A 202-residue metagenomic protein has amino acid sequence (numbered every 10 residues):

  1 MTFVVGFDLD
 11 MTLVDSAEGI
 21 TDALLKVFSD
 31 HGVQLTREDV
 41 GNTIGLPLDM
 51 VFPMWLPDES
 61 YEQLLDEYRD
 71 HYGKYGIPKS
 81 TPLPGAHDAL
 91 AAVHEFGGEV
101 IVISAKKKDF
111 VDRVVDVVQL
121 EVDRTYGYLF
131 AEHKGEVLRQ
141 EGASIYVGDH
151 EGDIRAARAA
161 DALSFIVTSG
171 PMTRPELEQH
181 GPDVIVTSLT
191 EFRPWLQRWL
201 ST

Functional and structural regions predicted by a protein language model:
M1-F7, T190, Q197, S201-T202: Non-catalytic pre-domain segments flanking phosphatase-related domains
T2-H87, F96: N-terminal helical cap/lid subdomain that shapes the substrate entry/recognition surface in HAD-like hydrolases
V4, H133-A156: Conserved Lys-Pro-Asp/Glu-containing loop-to-beta segment of HAD-superfamily phosphomonoesterases, centered on
D39-V40, L120-K134: A short, structured active-site edge motif that brings together acidic residues
T43, P47, T81-G85, K106 (+4 more regions): Short beta->alpha linker loops
K74-V102, K108-D112, E136: Short, acidic loop-to-helix structural element flanking the phosphoryl-transfer center in phosphate-processing enzymes
G97-I101, V122-R124, G142-S144, A162-S164 (+1 more regions): Short active-site oxyanion
S104, V147-V184, T190: Acidic, Mg2+-coordinating phosphoryl-transfer loop and its flanking beta/alpha structural elements, shared across
